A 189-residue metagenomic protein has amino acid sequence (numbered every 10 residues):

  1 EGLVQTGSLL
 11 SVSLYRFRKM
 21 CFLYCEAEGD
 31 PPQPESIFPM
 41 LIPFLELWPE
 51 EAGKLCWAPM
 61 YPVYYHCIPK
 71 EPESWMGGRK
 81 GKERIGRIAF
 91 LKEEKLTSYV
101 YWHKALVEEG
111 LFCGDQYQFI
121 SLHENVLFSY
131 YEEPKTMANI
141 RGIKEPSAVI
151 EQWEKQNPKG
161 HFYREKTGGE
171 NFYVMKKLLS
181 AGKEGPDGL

Functional and structural regions predicted by a protein language model:
E1, F90-W102: Short, surface-exposed ligand-recognition loops at beta-strand->loop->(often short) alpha-helix junctions that present
G2-L10, A27-P59, C113-Q116, P134-V174: An amphipathic, aromatic/His-enriched active-site/gating alpha helix that lines ligand/cofactor pockets
V12-F17, Q118-H123: Short beta-strand
Y24-G29, A89-E93, Y130-K135: Short beta-strand-to-loop capping motifs
A52-F90: Surface-exposed beta-loop interaction hotspot
H66-W75, Y163-L189: Acidic/histidine-enriched, glycine/proline-rich intrinsically disordered or flexible terminal extensions
A105, L111-Q116, I120: Long compositionally biased, domain-poor regions of proteins
